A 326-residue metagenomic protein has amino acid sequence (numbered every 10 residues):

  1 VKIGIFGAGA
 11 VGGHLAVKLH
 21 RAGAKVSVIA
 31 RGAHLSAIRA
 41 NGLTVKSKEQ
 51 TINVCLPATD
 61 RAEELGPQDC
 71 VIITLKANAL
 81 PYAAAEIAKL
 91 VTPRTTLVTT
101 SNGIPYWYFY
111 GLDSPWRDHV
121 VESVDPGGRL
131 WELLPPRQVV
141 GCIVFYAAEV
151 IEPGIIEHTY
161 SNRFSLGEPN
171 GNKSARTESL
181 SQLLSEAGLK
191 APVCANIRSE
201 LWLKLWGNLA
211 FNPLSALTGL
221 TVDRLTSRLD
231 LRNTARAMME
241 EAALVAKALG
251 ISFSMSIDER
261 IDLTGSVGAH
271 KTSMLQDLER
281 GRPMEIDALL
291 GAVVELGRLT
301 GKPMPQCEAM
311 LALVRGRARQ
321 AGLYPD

Functional and structural regions predicted by a protein language model:
V1-Q50: NAD(P)+-binding Rossmann beta1-loop-alpha1 motif at the extreme N-terminus of oxidoreductases
K2, K25, K190, S252 (+1 more regions): Residue-level detector of anion-binding/catalytic polar loops
V28-R31, L166, V294: Short internal beta-strands
A37, L90, D125, R129-K204 (+1 more regions): Internal alpha-helical scaffold of NAD(P)-dependent oxidoreductase catalytic cores
I52-C55, D60-I151: Rossmann-like NAD(P)(H) cofactor-binding subdomain of soluble oxidoreductases
R224, R232-D326: NAD(P)-dependent Rossmann-like dehydrogenase/reductase catalytic/cofactor-binding core
